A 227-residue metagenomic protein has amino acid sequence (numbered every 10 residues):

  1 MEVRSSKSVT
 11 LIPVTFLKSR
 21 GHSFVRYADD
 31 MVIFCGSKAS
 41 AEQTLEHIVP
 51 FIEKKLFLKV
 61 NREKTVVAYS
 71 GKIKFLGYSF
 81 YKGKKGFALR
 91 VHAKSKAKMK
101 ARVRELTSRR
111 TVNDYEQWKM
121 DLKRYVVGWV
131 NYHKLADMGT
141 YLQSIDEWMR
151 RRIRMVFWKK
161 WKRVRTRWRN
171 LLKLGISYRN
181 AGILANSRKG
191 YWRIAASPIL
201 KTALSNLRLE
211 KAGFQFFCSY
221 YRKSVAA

Functional and structural regions predicted by a protein language model:
M1-A227: Non-catalytic terminal/accessory segments
